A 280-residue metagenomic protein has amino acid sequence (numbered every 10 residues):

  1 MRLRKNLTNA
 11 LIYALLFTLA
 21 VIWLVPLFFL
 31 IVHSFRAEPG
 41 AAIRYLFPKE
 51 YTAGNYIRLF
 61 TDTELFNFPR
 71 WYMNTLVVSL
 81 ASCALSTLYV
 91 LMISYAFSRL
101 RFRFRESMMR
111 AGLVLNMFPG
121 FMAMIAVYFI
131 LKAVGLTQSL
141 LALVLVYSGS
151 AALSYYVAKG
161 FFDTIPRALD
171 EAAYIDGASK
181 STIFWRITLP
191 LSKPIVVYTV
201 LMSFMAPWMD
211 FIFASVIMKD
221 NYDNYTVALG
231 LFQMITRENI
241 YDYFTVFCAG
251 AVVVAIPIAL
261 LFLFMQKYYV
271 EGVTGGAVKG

Functional and structural regions predicted by a protein language model:
M1-G280: A hydrophobic, multi-pass inner-membrane permease signature
